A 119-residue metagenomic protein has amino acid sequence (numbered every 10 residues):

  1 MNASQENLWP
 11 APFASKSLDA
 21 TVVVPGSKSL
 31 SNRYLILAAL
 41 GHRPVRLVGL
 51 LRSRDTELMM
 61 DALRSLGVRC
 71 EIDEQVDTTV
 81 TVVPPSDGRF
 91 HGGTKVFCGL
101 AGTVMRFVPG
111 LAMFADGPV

Functional and structural regions predicted by a protein language model:
M1-V119: Short, structured segments at the rim of ligand-binding sites
